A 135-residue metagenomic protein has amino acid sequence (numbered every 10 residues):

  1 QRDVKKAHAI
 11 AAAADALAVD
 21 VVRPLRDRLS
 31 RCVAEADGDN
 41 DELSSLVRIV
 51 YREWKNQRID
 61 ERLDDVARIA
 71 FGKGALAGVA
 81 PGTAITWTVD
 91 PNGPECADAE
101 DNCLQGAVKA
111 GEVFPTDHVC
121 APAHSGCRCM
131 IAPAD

Functional and structural regions predicted by a protein language model:
Q1-H124, A132-D135: Domain-core detector
